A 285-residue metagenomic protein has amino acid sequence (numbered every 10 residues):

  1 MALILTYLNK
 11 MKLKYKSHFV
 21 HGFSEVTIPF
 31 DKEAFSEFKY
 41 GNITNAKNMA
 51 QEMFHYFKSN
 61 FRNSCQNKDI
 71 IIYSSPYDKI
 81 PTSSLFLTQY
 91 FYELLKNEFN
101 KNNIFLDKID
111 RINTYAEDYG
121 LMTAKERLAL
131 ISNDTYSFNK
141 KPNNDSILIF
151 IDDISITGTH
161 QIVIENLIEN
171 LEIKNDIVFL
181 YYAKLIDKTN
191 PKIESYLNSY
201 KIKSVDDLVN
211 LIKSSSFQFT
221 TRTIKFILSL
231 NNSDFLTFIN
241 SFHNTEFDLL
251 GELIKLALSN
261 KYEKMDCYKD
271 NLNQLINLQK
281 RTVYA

Functional and structural regions predicted by a protein language model:
M1-I71, Y77, P81, Y115-D134 (+2 more regions): Active-site-facing substrate-recognition patch
I71-Y73, L148-I149: Conserved beta-strand elements of the Class I
I72-Y73, I104-K108, D176-Y181: A structural signal for short, well-ordered beta-strand segments and their strand-loop junctions that often border
P76, N102-Y115: A short, structured active-site edge motif that brings together acidic residues
P76-L85, I154-I162: Gly/Ser/Thr-rich loops at beta-strand to alpha-helix junctions that form or flank small-molecule/cofactor-binding
S84-Y92, V163-I168: Short Gly/Thr/Asp-enriched flexible loops that form oxyanion-binding sites at enzyme active sites
F86-F105: Glycine-rich phosphate-binding loop and adjoining helix at the ATP-binding site of ATP-dependent phosphoryl-transfer
R111, Y115-Q218: PRPP/pyrophosphate-binding module of the type I phosphoribosyltransferase fold
